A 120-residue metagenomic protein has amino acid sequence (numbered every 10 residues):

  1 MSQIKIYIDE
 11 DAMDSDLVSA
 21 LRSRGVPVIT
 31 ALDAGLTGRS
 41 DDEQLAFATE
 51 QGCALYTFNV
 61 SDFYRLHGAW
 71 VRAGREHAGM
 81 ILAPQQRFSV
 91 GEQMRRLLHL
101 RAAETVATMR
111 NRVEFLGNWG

Functional and structural regions predicted by a protein language model:
M1, V26-V28, Q51-T57, Q86: N-terminal start-of-chain detector that recognizes signal peptides and the immediate post-cleavage beginning
M1-D11, S15-S23, L36, D42-L45 (+1 more regions): Acidic, PIN/NYN-like endoribonuclease modules and their adjacent C-terminal/linker elements
S19-T30, V60-D62: Short N-terminal helix-initiation segments at or just after the protein's N-terminus
P27-R39: Conserved BB-loop
D41, T49-L66: Acidic, metal-binding active-site segment of PIN/NYN-like and related structure-specific nucleases
